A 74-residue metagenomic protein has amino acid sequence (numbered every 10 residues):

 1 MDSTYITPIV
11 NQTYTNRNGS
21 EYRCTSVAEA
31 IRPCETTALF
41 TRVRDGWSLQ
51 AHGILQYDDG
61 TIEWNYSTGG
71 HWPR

Functional and structural regions predicted by a protein language model:
M1-I9: Mixed-charge, Lys/Arg-rich low-complexity intrinsically disordered regions
I9-N18: Tryptophan-anchored aromatic micro-motifs
S20-Y22: Short, charged beta-turn/beta-strand-edge "cap" motif at the junction between a beta-strand and an adjacent loop
T25-L55: Basic/aromatic-rich interaction segments and small domains that mediate binding to polyanionic partners
D45-R74: Intrinsically disordered, low-complexity, charged/polar segments
